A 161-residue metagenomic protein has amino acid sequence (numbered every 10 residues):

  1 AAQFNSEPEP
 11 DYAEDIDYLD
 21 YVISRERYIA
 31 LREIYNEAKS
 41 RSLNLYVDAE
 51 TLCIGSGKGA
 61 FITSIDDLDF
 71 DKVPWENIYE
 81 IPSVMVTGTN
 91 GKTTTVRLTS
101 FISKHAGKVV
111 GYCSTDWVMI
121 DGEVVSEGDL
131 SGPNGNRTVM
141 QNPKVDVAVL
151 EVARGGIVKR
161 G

Functional and structural regions predicted by a protein language model:
A1-S83, H105-V110, D116, V147: Preference for protein termini
L52-G57, F70-G161: Phosphate-binding loop of NTP-binding sites
